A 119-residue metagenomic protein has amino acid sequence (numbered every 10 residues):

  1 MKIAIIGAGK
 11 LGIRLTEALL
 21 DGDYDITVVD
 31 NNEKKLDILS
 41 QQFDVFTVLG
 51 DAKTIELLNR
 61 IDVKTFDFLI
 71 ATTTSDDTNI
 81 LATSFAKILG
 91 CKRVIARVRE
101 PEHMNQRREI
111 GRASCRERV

Functional and structural regions predicted by a protein language model:
M1-R118: Cytosolic regulatory regions of ion transport systems
